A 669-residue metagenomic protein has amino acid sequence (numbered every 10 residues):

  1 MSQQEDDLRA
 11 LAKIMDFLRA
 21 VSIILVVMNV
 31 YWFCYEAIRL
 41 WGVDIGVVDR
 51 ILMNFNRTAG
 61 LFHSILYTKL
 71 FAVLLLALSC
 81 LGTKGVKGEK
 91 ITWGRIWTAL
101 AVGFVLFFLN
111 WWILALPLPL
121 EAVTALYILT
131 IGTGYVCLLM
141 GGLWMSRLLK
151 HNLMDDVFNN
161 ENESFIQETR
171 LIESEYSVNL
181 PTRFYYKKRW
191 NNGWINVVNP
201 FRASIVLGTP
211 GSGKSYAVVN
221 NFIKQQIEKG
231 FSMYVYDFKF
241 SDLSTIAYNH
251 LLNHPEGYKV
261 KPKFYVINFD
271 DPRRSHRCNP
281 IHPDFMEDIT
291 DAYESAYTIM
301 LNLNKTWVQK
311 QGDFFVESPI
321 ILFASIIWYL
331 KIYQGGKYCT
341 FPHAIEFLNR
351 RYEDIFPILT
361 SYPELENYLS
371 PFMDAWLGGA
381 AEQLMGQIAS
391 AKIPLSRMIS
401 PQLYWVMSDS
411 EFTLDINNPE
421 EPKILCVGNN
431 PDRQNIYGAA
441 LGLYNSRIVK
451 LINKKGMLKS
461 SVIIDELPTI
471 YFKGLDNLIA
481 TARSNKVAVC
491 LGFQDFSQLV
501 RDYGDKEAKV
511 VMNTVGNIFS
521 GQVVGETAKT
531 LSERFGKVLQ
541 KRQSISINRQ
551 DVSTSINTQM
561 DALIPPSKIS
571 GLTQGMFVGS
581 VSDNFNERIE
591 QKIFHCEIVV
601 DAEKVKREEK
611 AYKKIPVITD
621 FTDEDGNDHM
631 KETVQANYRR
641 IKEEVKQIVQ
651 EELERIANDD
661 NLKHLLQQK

Functional and structural regions predicted by a protein language model:
M1-S212, Y216, N221, I547-R549: Basic- and hydrophobic-enriched, low-structure N-terminal and domain-boundary segments that flank ATP-binding catalytic
V43, K150-M154, I195-V487, Y503 (+3 more regions): P-loop NTPase motor domains
N56-A59, T340-A344, S408, S546-N548: Short, surface-exposed recognition loops or helix-turn segments adjacent to catalytic cores
A77-S79, T83, G442, S446 (+2 more regions): Hydrophobic alpha-helical segments involved in membrane association or supramolecular assembly
R170-W190, L369-E382, N517, V523-V524: N-terminal short leaders/motifs
F184-W190, N304-F314, R542-Q559: Low-complexity, polar-biased intrinsically disordered regions enriched in Pro/Ser/Thr/Gly
I479-T481, N485-A488, G492-S582: Conserved ATP-driven motor cores of ASCE-family P-loop NTPases powering translocation/secretion/packaging/pilus
I593-H595: N-terminal charged/capping segments associated with class I S-adenosyl-L-methionine
